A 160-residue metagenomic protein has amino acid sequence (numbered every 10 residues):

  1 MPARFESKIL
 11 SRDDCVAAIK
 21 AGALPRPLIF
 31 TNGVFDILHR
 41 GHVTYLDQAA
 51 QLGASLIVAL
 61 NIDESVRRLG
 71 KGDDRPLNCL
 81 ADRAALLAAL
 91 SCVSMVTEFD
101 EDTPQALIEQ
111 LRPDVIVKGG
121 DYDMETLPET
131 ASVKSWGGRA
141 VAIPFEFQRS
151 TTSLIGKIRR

Functional and structural regions predicted by a protein language model:
M1-R160: Nucleotidyltransferase catalytic core that binds NTPs
